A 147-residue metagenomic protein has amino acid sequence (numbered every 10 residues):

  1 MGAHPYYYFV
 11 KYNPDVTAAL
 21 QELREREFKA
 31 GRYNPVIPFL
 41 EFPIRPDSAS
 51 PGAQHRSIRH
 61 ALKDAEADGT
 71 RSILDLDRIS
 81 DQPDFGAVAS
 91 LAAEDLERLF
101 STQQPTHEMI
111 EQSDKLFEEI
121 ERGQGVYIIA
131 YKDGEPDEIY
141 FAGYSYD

Functional and structural regions predicted by a protein language model:
M1-E121: N-terminal domain-onset segments
T106-D147: Acidic, proline/glycine-rich low-complexity IDRs
